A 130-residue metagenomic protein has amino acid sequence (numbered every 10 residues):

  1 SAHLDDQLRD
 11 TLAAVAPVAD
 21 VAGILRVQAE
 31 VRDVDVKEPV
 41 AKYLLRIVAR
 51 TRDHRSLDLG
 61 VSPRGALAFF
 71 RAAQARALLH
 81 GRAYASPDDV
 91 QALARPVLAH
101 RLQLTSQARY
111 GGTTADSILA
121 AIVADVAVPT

Functional and structural regions predicted by a protein language model:
S1-R46: Conserved AAA+ ATPase core "coupling" helix
K42-L45, T51-T130: C-terminal engagement/docking regions of AAA+ P-loop ATPases
